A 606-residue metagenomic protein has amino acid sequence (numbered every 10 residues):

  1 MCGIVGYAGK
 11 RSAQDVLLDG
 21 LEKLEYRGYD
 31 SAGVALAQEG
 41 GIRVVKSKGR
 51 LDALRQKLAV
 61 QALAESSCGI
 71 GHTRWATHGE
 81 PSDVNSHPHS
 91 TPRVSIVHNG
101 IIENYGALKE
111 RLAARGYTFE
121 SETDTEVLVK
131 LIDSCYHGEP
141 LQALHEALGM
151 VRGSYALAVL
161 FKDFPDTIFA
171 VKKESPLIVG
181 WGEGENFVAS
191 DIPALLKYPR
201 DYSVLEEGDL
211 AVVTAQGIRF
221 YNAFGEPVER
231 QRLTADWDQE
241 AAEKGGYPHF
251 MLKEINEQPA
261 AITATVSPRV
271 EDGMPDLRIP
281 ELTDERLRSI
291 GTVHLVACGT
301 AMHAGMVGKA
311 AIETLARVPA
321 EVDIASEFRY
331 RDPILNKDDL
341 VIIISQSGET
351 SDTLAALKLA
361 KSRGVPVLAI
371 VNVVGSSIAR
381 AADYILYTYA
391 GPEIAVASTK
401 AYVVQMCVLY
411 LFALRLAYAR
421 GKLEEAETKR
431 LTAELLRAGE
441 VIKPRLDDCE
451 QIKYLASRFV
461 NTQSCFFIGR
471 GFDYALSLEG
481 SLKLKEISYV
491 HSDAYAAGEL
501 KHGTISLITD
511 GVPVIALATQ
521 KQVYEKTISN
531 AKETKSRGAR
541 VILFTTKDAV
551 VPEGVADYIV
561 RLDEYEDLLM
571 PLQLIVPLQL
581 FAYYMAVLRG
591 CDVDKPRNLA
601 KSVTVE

Functional and structural regions predicted by a protein language model:
M1-K244, P248-H249, E257-T292, Y330 (+5 more regions): Conserved short alpha-helical segments that host acidic/polar catalytic motifs at enzyme active sites
D163-F164, S175-L177, E183, Y202-G246 (+2 more regions): A SIS-like phosphosugar-recognition module
